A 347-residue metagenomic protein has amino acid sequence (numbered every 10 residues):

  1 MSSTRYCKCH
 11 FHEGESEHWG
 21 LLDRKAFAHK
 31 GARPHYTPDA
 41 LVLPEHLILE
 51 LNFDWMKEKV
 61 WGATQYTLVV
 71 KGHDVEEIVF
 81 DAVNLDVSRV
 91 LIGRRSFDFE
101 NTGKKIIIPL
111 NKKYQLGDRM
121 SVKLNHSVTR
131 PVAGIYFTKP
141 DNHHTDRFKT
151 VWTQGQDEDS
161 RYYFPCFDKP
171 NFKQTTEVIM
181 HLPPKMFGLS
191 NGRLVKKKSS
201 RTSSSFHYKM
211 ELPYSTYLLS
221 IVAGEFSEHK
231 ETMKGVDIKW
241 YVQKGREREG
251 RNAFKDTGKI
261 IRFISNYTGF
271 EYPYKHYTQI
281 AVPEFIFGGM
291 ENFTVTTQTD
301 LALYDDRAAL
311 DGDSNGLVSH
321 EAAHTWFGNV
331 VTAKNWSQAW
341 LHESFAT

Functional and structural regions predicted by a protein language model:
M1-K275, L301: Acidic/His-enriched low-complexity segments
F80, T268, F285-I286, G312: Short, flexible, glycine/charge-rich loop motifs used to bind or transfer phosphoryl groups or to couple energy/partner
E100, G250-R251, E284-T299, A308: Catalytic zinc-binding patch centered on the HExxH motif and its immediate surroundings that defines zinc-dependent
A133-P140, L189-G192, L218-S220, G289-N292 (+4 more regions): Short, solvent-exposed loop/turn and secondary-structure capping segments
K149, K234-D237, V295, S319-W326: Active-site-adjacent bridging/hinge elements
P213, E271-T294, V330, A339-F345: Short, solvent-exposed turn/loop segments enriched in Gly/Ser/Thr/Pro and often Arg
T299-T347: Zinc-dependent metallopeptidase catalytic helix centered on the HExxH motif and its immediate flanking segment
